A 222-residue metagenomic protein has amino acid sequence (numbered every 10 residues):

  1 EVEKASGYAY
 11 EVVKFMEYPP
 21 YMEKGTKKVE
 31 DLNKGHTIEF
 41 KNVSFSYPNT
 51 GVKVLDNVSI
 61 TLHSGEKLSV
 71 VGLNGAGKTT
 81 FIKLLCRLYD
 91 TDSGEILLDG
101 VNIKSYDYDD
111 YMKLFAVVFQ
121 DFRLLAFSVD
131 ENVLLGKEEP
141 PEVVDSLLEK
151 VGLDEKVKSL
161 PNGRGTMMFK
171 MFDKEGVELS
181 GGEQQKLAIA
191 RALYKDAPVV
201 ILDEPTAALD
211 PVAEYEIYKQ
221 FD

Functional and structural regions predicted by a protein language model:
E1-M16: Cytosolic ends of transmembrane helices, especially the final helix of ABC transmembrane type-1 domains
E17, D31-D222: ABC-type nucleotide-binding domain
Y21-K24: Active-site phosphate-binding and catalytic loops of NTP-dependent enzymes
